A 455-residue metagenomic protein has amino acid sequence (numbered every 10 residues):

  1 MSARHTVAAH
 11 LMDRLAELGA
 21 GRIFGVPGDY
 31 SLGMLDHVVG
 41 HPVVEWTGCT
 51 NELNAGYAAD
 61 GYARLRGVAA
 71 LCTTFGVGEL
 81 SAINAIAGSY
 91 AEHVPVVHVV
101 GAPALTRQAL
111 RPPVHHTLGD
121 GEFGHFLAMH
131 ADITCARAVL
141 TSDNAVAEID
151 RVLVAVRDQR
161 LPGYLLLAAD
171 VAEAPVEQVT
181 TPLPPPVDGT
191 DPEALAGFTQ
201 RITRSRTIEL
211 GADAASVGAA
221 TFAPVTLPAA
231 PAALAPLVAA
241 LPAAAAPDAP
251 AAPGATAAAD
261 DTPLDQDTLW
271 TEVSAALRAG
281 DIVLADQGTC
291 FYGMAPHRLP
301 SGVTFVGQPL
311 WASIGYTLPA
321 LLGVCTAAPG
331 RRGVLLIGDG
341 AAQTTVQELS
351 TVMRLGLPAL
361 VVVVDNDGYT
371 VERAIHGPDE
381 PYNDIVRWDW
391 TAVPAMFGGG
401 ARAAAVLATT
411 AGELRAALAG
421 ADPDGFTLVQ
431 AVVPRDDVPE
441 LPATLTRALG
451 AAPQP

Functional and structural regions predicted by a protein language model:
M1-A3, L140, L166, V179-T180 (+3 more regions): Phosphate/pyrophosphate-binding active-site segments
S2-A244, A279, P358-V361: N-terminal alpha/beta PP-like core and its mobile active-site loop of ThDP/TPP-dependent enzymes
A8-M12, A16-L18, V26-D29, M34-V39 (+2 more regions): Active-site diphosphate/adenylate-binding microenvironment
S31-M34, A55-G56, A82, F291-M294 (+2 more regions): Short, well-ordered alpha-helical microsegments
V44-E45, V68-T74, A136-V139, P182-P184 (+4 more regions): Short, basic, glycine/proline-bearing loop/turn elements
E52-L53, V171, A285-Q287, G340 (+2 more regions): Generic detector of well-ordered alpha-helical packing
V99, R107-G121, Y292-P455: Thiamine diphosphate
I149-L153, L195-F198, T268-W270, Q347-E348 (+1 more regions): Glycine-rich, charged/polar anion/phosphate-binding loops that engage phosphate groups from diverse ligands
